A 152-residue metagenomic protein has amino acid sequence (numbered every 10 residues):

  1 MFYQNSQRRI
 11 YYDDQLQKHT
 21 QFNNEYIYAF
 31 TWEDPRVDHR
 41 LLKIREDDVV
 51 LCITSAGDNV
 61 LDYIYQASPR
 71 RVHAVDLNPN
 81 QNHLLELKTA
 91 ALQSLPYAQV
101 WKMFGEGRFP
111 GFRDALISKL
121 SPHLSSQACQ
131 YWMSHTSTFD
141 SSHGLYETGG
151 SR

Functional and structural regions predicted by a protein language model:
M1-T20: N-terminal, positively charged/glycine-rich alpha-helical extensions of SAM-dependent methyltransferases
R8-R9, D34, A56, P96 (+1 more regions): Alpha-helix initiation/capping motif
E25-V49, D58-D62: Conserved alpha-helix/loop element of class I SAM-dependent methyltransferases that forms part of the SAM/SAH-binding
L51, H73: Conserved beta-strand positions in the Rossmann-like core of class I SAM-dependent methyltransferases
S55, L77: Short beta->alpha hinge that forms the Motif I/post-I loop of the SAM-binding pocket
V60-Q66, H83-K88: A short acidic (Asp/Glu
Y65-R71, P79: Conserved S-adenosyl-L-methionine
N80-R152: Class I S-adenosyl-L-methionine-dependent methyltransferase module
